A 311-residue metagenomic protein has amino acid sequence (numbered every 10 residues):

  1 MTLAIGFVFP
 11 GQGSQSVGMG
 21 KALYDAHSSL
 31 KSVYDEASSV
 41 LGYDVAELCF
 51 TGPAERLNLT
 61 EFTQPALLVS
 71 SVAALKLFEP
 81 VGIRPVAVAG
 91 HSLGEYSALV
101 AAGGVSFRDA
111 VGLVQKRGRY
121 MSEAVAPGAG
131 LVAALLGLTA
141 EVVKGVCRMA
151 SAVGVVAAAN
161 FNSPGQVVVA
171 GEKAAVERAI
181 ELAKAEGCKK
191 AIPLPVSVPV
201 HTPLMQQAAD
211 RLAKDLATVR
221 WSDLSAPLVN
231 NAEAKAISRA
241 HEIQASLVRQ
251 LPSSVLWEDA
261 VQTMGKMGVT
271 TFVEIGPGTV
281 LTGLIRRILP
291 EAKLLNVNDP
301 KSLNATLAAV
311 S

Functional and structural regions predicted by a protein language model:
M1-G6, T218-N231, A236, A245 (+1 more regions): Cys-dependent protein tyrosine phosphatase-like superfamily
M1-V143, L194-P195, T271-K301, A305: FabD-like malonyl-/acyl-CoA
Q12-S14, L41-Y43, A102-S253, V310: Alpha/beta catalytic cores of group-transfer enzymes, especially the acyltransferase/condensing modules of polyketide
E79, K184, G265-G268: Non-catalytic positions within long, well-ordered alpha-helices that form the structural scaffold/packing of enzyme
H91, V168-G171, V176, T263-M267 (+1 more regions): Long hydrophobic alpha-helices with heptad-repeat/coiled-coil character
